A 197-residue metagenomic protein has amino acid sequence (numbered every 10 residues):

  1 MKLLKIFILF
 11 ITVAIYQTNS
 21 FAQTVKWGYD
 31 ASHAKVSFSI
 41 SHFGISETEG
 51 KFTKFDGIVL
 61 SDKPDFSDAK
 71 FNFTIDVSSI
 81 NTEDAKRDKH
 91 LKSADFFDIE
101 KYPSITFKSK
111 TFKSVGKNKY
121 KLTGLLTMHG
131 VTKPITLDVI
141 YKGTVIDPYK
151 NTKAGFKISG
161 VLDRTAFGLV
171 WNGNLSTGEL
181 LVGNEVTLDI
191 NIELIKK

Functional and structural regions predicted by a protein language model:
M1-V25: Bacterial Sec-dependent N-terminal signal peptides
F21-K197: Low-complexity, acidic/polar, glycine-enriched regions of mature
